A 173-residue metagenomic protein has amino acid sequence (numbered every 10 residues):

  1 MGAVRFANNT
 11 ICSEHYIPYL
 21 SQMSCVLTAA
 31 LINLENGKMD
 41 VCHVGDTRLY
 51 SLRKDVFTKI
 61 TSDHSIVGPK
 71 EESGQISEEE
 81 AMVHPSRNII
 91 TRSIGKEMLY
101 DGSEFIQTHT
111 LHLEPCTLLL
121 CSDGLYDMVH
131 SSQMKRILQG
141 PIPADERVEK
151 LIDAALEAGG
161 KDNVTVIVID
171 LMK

Functional and structural regions predicted by a protein language model:
M1-K173: PP2C/PPM-type serine/threonine phosphatase catalytic domain
